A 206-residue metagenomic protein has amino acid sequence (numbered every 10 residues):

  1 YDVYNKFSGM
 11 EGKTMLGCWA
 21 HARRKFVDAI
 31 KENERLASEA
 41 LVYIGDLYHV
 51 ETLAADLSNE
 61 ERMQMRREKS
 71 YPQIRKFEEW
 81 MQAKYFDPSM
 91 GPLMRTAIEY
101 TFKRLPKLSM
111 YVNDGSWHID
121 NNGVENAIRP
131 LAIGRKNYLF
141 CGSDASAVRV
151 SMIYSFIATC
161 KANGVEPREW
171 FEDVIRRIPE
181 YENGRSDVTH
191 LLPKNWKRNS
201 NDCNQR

Functional and structural regions predicted by a protein language model:
Y1-R206: Catalytic center-proximal scaffold of phosphoryl-transfer enzymes
